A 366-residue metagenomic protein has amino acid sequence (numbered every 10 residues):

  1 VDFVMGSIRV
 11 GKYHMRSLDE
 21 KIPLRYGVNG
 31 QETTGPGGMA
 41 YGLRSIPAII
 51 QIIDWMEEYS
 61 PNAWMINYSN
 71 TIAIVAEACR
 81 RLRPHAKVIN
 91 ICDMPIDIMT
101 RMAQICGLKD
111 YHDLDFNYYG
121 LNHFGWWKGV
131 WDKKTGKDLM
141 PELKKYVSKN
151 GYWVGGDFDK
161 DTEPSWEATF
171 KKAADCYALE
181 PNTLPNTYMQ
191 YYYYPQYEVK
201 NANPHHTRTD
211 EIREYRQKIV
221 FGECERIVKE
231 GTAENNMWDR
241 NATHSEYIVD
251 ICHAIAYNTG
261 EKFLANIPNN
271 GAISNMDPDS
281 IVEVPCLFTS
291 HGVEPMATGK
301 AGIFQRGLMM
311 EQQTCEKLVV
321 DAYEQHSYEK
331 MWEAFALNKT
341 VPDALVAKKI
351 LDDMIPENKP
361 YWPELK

Functional and structural regions predicted by a protein language model:
D2-I8: N-terminal Rossmann-like NAD(P) cofactor-binding module of classical short-chain dehydrogenase/reductase
V4, M65, G292: Receiver (REC) domain switch-region micro-motif
V10-R83: Rossmann-fold NAD(P)-binding glycine/threonine-rich loop
G37-A40, N90, D239: Conserved short-loop catalytic and cofactor-binding motifs
Y41-A48, M94, T243, E311: Soluble or luminal CAZymes and related metallo-dependent hydrolases
Q51-K133: Internal, well-ordered domain-core segments that constitute the primary functional module of diverse proteins
G107-K366: Long, compositionally biased stretches enriched for glycine and/or charged residues
